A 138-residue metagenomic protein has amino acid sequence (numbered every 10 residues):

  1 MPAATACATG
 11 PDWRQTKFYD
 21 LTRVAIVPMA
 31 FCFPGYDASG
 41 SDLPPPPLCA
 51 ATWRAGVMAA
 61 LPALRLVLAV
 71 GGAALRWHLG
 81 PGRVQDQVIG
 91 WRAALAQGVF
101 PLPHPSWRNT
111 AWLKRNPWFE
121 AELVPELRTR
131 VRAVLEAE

Functional and structural regions predicted by a protein language model:
M1-E136: A polyanion-binding, active-site-adjacent surface
